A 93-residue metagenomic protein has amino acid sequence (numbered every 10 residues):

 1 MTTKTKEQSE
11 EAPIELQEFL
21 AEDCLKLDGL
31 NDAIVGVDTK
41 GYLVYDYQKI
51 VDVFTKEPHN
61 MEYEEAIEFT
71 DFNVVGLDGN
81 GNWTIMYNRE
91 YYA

Functional and structural regions predicted by a protein language model:
T5-A93: C-terminal alpha-helical interaction appendages
